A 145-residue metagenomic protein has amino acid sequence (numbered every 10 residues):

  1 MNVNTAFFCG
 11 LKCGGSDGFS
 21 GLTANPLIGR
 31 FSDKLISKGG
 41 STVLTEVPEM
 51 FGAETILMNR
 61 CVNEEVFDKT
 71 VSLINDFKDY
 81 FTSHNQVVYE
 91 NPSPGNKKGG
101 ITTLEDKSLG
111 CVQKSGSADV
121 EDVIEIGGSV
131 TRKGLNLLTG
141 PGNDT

Functional and structural regions predicted by a protein language model:
M1: Active-site cavity-forming subdomains of large catalytic enzyme subunits
A6, F19-T145: Anaerobic metallocofactor- and corrinoid-dependent redox/one-carbon enzyme cores, especially those from methanogenesis
G15-D17: A generic structural motif
